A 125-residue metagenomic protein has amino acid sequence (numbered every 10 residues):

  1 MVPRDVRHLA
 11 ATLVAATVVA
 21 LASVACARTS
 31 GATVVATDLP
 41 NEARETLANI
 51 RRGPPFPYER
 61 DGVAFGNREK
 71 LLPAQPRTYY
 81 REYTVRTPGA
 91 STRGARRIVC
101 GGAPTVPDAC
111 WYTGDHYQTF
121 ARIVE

Functional and structural regions predicted by a protein language model:
R4-V6, A10-S23: Bacterial N-terminal signal peptides
A27-A74: N-terminal secretory signal peptides
F56-E125: Functional cores of ribonucleases/endoribonucleases
